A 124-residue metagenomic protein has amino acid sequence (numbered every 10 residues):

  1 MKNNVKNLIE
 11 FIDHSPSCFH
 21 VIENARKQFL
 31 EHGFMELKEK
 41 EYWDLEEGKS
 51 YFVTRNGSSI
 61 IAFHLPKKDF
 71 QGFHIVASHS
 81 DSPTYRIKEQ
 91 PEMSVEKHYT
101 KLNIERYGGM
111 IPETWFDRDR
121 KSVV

Functional and structural regions predicted by a protein language model:
M1-V124: N-terminal hydrophobic/helix-forming segments and targeting peptides
